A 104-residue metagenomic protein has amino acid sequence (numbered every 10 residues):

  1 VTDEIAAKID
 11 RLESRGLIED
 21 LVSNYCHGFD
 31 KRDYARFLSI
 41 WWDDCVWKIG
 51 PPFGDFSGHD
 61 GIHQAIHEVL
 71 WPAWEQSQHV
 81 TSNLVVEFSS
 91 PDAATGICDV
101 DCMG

Functional and structural regions predicted by a protein language model:
V1-H27, K31-S39: Short, low-complexity N-terminal intrinsically disordered segments enriched in polar/charged residues
Y34-C102: A solvent-exposed, acidic/Ser-Thr-rich amphipathic alpha-helical stretch
